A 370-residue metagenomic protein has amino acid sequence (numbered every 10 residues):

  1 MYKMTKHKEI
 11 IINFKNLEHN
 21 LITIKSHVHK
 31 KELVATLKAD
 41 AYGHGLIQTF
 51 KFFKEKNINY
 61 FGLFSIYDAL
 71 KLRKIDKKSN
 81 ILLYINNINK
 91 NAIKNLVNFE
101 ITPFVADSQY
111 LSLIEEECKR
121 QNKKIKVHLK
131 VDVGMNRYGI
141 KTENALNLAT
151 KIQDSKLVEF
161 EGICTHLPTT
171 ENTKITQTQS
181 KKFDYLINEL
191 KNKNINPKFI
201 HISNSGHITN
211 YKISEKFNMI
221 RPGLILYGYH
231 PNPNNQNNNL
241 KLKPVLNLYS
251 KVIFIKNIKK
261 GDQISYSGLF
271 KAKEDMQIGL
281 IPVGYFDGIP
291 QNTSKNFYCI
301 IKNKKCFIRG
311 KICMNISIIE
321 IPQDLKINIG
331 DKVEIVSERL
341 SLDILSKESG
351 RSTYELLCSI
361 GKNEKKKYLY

Functional and structural regions predicted by a protein language model:
Y2-N13, E18, I88, N95 (+2 more regions): Active-site anion/phosphate-binding pocket segments in diverse small-molecule metabolic enzymes
K8-I12, K31-H201, K212: Active-site-proximal beta-alpha core segment in soluble small-molecule metabolic enzymes
N16-V34: Nucleotide phosphate-binding/pyrophosphate-handling subdomain across enzymes that bind or process nucleotide phosphates
I22, L70, Y354: Active-site phosphate/pyrophosphate- and oxyanion-stabilizing loops and adjacent acidic/basic residues in soluble
K25, E55, N59, D154-V158 (+3 more regions): Secondary-structure boundary/capping motif
H29, L37-A39, K126-H128, V133 (+7 more regions): N-terminal hydrophobic or amphipathic segments with adjacent small-residue motifs that include Sec signal peptides
